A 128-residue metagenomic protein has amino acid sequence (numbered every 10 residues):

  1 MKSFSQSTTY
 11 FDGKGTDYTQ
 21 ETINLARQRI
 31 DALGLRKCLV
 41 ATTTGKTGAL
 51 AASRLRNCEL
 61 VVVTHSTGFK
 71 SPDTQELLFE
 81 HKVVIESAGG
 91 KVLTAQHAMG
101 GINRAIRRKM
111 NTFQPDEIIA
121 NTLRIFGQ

Functional and structural regions predicted by a protein language model:
M1-L35: Glycine-rich phosphate-binding "P-loop"
S3-T8, C58-T122: Long, charge-dense
T22-I23, T44, L78: Amphipathic coiled-coil/heptad-repeat helices and related helical stalk/stem segments that mediate oligomerization
C38-G48, T67-G68: Gly/Ser/Thr-rich loops at beta-strand to alpha-helix junctions that form or flank small-molecule/cofactor-binding
R54-L55: Active-site catalytic pocket residues across diverse enzymes, especially alpha/beta-hydrolases
L123-Q128: Short, intrinsically disordered, charge-balanced linker/junction segments flanking boundaries in proteins
